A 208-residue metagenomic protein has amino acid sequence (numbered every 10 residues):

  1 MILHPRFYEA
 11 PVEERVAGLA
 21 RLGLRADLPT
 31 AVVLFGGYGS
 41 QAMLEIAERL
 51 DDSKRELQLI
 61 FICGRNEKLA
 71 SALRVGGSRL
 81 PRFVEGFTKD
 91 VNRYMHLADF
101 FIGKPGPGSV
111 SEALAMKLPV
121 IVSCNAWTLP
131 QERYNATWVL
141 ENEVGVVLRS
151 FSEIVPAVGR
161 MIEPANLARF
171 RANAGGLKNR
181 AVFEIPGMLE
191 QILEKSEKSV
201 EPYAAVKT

Functional and structural regions predicted by a protein language model:
M1-E9, G37: Short beta-strand->alpha-helix junction loop in the catalytic core of nucleotide-activated group-transfer enzymes
V12-A98: Donor-nucleotide binding loops and adjacent catalytic segments primarily of GT-B fold Leloir glycosyltransferases
N92, V110-M116, T137: Short alpha-helical segment that forms part of, or immediately flanks, the ligand-binding pocket in carbohydrate-active
R93-S109: Acidic donor-binding loop of glycosyltransferase active sites
H96-L97, A115, E141: Flexible glycine/serine/alanine-rich "lid" or loop that lines and gates the nucleotide-sugar donor pocket in diverse
F101-G103, P119-L129: Short hydrophobic beta-strand element within catalytic cores of glycosyltransferases and related nucleotide-activated
L140-E143, R149-N166: C-terminal "capping" alpha-helix adjacent to the active site of nucleotide-linked donor transferases in cell-envelope
A165-T208: C-terminal amphipathic helix plus adjacent low-complexity, charged tail appended to glycosyltransferase catalytic
